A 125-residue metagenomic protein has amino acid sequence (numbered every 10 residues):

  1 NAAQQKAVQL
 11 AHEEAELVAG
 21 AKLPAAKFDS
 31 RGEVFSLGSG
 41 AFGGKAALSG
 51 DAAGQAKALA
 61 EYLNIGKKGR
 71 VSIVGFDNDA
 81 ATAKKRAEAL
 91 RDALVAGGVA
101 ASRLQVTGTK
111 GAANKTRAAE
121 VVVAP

Functional and structural regions predicted by a protein language model:
N1-S30: N-terminal targeting leaders that direct proteins to extracytoplasmic destinations
K6, K22, K27, K45 (+5 more regions): Context-gated lysine
A7, K45-A53, D79-A87, G97: Solvent-exposed, acidic/flexible segments
E13-L23, A41-V74, D92, V123: Periplasmic peptidoglycan-binding/anchoring modules of Gram-negative envelope and division proteins
D29-V34, G54: Beta-stranded membrane pore/translocator domains
G32-G44: Acidic/histidine-rich, surface-exposed loop or edge segments in extracytoplasmic proteins
K67-F76, T82-P125: A non-catalytic structural micro-motif
